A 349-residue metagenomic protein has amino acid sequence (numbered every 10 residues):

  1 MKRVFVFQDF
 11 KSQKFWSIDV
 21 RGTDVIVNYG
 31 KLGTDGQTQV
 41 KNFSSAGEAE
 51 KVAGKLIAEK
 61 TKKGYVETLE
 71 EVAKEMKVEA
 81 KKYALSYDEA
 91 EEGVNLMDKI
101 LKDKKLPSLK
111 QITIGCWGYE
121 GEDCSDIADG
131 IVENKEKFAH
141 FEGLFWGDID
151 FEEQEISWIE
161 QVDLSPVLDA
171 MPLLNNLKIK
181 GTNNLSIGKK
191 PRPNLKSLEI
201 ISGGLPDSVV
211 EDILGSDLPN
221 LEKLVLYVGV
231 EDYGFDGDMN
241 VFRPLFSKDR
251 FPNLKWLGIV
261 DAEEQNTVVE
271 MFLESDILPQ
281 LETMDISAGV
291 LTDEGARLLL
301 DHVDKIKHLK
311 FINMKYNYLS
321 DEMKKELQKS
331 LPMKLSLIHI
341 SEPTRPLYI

Functional and structural regions predicted by a protein language model:
M1-V6, K82: Short, hydrophobic/aromatic-rich segments at coil-to-beta transitions
K14-V40: Short aromatic-glycine-(Arg/Gly/Cys) micro-motifs in beta-strand/loop hairpins
S45-K62: A short, charged, amphipathic alpha-helix used as a generic interaction element across diverse proteins
E70-D126: N-terminal adaptor-interaction module of cullin-RING ubiquitin ligase components
V78-A80, K105-K110, E136-G143, D169-N176 (+6 more regions): Leucine-rich repeat
Y83-E91, T113-E120, F145-S157, L173 (+10 more regions): Concave beta-strand-loop units of leucine-rich repeat
E92-L101, D123-E133, E155-P166, K180-G188 (+5 more regions): Leucine-rich repeat
I338-I349: Single conserved hydrophobic/aromatic residue that forms the stacking wall/gate of nucleotide- or nucleobase-binding
